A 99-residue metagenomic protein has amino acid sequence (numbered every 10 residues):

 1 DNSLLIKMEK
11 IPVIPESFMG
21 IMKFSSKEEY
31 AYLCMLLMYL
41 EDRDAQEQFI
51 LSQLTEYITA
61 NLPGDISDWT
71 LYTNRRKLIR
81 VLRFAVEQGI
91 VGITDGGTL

Functional and structural regions predicted by a protein language model:
D1, I58, L62, L82-V86: Hydrophobic, Leu/Ile/Phe/Ala-enriched alpha-helical segments that form helix-helix packing faces
D1-M22, L82: Eukaryotic partner-binding/assembly regions in large regulatory complexes
S3-E9, I79, E87-L99: Accessory beta->alpha helical hairpin/"wing" motif in late/C-terminal subdomains of nucleic-acid enzymes
K23-Y30, E56-L62: Short, solvent-exposed interaction modules
K27-Q48: Positively charged, polyanion-binding regions of nucleic-acid-associated proteins
M38-R43, F84-G92: A structural feature that tracks compact, well-ordered secondary-structure segments with a strong bias toward
A45-W69: Short acidic, hydrophobic short linear motifs in intrinsically disordered regions
D68-E87: Short amphipathic alpha-helical interaction segments
